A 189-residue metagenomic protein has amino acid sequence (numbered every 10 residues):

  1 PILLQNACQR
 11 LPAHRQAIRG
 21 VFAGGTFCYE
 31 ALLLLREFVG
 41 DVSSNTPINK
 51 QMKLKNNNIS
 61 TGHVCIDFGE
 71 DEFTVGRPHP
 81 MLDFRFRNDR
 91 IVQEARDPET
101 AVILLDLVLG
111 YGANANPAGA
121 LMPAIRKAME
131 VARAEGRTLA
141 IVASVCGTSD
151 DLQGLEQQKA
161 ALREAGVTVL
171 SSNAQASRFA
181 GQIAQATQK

Functional and structural regions predicted by a protein language model:
P1-F27, A132-K189: Peripheral docking tails and interdomain loops at the edges of cofactor- or intermediate-handling domains
H14, G20-V92: Short glycine-cluster motifs
L33-D41, G119-P123, Q158-A161, A186: Short, solvent-exposed amphipathic alpha-helical segments in soluble enzyme and RNA/protein-processing domains
D41-Q51, D97-V102, V131-L139, S172-N173: Flexible, glycine/charged-enriched surface loops at secondary-structure junctions
G76-L82, Y111-A120: Glycine/threonine-rich flexible loop motifs
F86-Q93, A120, A124, Q175 (+1 more regions): Well-ordered alpha-helical segments embedded in enzymatic catalytic cores
R96-A113: Short, glycine-/small-residue-enriched flexible loop/hinge segments at domain edges that mediate gating
N114-E135, L139: Generic long, charged, amphipathic alpha-helical segments
